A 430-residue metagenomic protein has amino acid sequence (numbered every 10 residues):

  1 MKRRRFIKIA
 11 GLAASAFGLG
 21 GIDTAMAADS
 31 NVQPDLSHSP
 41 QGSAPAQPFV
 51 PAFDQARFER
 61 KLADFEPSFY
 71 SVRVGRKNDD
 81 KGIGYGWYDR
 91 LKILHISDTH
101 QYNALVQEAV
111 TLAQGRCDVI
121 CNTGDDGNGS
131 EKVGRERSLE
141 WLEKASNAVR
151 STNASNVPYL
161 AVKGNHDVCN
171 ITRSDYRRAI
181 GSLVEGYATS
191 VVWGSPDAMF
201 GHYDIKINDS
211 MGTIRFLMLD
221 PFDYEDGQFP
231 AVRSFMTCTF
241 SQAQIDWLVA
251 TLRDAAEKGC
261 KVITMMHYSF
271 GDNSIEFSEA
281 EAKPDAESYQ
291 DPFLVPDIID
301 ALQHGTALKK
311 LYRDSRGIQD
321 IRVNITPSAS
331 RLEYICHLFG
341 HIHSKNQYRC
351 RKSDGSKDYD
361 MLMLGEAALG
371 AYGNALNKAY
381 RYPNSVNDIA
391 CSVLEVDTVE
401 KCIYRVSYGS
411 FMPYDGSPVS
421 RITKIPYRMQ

Functional and structural regions predicted by a protein language model:
M1-I7, Q33: Twin-arginine (Tat) signal peptide motif
R5-A27: N-terminal export signals
P34-L139: N-terminal active-site segment of His-dependent metallophosphoesterases
H38-S68, G373-Q430: A short C-terminal boundary segment appended to hydrolase-like catalytic domains
A63, P67, G75-R76, R135-A250 (+4 more regions): Extended active-site neighborhood of metal-dependent phosphoesterases/phosphodiesterases
D80-H95, Q114-V119, P158-L160, D197-Y289: Metal-dependent phosphoester/phosphodiester hydrolase catalytic core
Y102-A104, N128-S130, K163-I171, Y224-G227 (+2 more regions): Active-site environment of divalent metal-dependent phosphoester hydrolases
E279-E400: Conserved beta-sheet core of the metallophosphoesterase superfamily
